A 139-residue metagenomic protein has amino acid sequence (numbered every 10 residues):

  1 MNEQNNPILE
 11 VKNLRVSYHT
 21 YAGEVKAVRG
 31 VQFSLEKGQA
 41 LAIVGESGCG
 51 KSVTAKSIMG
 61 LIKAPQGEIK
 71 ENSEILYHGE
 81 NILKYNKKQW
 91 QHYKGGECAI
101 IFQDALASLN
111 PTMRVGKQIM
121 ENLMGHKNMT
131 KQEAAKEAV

Functional and structural regions predicted by a protein language model:
M1-V139: ABC transporter nucleotide-binding domains
